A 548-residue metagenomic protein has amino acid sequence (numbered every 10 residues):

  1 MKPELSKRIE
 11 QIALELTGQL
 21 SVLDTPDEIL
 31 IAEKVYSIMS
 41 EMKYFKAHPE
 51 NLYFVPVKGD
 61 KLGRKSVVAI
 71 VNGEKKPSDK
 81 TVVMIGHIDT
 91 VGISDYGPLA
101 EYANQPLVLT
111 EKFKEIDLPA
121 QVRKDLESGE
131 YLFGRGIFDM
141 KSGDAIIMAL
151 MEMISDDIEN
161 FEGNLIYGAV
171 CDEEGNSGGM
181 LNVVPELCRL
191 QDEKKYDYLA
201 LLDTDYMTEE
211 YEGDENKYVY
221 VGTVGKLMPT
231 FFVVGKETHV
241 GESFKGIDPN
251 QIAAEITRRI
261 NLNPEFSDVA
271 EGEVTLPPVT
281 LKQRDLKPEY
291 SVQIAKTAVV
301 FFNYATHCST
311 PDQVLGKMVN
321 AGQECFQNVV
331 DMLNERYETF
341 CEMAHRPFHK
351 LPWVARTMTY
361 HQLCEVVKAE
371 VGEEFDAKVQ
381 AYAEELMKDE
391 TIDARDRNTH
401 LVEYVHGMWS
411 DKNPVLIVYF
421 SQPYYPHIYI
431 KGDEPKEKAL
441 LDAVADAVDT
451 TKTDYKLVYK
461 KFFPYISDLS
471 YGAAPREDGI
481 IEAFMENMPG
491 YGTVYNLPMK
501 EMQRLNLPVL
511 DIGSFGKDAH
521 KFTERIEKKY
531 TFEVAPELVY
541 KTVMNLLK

Functional and structural regions predicted by a protein language model:
K2-F133, E159-G163: Acidic/His- and Gly-rich active-site-bordering loop/insert found across diverse amide/peptide-bond hydrolases
S6, I158-N160, Y220-K226, Y290-K296 (+2 more regions): Short glycine/proline-enriched loop/turn "hinge" motifs that connect secondary-structure elements and lie
P26, L132-A145, S243-N250, K529-E533: Short, conserved micro-motifs enriched in small and acidic residues
I31-V35, P49, E338-K548: An extended, acidic, His-containing surface patch that forms the Zn2+-binding/catalytic region of metallohydrolases
T90, F231-T238, T306, D511-K521: A glycine-centered beta->alpha junction motif in the catalytic cores of kinase/phosphotransferase enzymes
Y131-G222: Acidic/histidine-rich catalytic neighborhood of metal-dependent amide-processing enzymes
M148-D156, E255-L262, Y540-M544: Short glycine/serine- and small hydrophobic-enriched flexible loop segments
R189-A394: Midchain, well-structured core segments that form catalytic/ion-binding scaffolds
